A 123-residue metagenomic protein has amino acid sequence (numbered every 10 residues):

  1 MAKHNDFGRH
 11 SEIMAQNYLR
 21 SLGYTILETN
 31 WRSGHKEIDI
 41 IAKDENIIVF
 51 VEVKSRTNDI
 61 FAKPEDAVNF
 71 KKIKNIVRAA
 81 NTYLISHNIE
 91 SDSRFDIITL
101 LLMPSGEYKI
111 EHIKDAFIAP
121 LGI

Functional and structural regions predicted by a protein language model:
M1-T29: Acidic-basic catalytic patches of nuclease active cores, encompassing PD-(D/E)XK and other metal-cofactor nuclease
L19, I38-I60, I76: Conserved catalytic cores of phosphodiester-cleaving nucleases, focusing on short active-site segments
W31-S33, S55, T99: Short, glycine/acidic-enriched loop or turn micro-motifs at the edges of active sites
S33-K36, G106: Short acidic/glycine-enriched loop/turn segments that link adjacent beta-strands
H35, I48-F50, D92, I110: Structural motif
T57-R78, T82: Mg2+/Mn2+-dependent nuclease catalytic core
S86-I123: Domain-level recognition of nuclease-like catalytic cores that cleave nucleotide substrates
